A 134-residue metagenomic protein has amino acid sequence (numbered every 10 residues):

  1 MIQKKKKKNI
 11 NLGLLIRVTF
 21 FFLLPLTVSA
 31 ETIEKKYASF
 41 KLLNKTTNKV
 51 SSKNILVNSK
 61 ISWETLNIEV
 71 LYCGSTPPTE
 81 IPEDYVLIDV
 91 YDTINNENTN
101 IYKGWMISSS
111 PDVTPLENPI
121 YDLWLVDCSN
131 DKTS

Functional and structural regions predicted by a protein language model:
M1-G13, V28-S134: N- and C-terminal low-complexity/disordered segments
F20-S29: Hydrophobic h-region of N-terminal signal peptides that target proteins for export in Gram-negative bacteria
